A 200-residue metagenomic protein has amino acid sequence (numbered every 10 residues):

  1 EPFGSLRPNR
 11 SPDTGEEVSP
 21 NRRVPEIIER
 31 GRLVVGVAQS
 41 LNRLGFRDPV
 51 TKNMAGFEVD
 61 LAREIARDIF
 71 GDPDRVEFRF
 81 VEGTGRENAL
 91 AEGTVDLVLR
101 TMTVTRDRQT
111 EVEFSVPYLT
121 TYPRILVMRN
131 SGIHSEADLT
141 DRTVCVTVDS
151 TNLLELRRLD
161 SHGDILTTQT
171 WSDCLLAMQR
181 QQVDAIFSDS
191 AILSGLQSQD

Functional and structural regions predicted by a protein language model:
E1-D74: N-terminal hydrophobic or amphipathic helices and topogenic motifs
P25, V59-R67, N88, E92 (+5 more regions): Solvent-exposed, polar/charged alpha-helical surfaces in well-ordered, non-transmembrane soluble domains, broadly
L33-V34, D96-L97, D184-A185: Short, Asp-centered acidic motifs that coordinate Mg2+ and/or phosphate in catalytic or ligand-binding sites
L33-V37, A55, E136-N152: Short loop->beta-strand "edge-of-pocket" segments that line small-molecule binding or catalytic clefts across diverse
G36, D74-E82, V146, G163-W171: Short beta-strand-to-loop elements that line the ligand-binding cleft of bilobed periplasmic-binding protein-like
T51, R63-D74, N152-Q169, Q197-Q199: Ligand-binding cleft/hinge of the Venus flytrap
R63, R67, D74-D138: Acidic, polar ligand-binding/catalytic clefts
G85, T101-E111, R158, Q179-D200: A ligand-binding cleft/hinge motif common to bilobed small-molecule-binding domains
